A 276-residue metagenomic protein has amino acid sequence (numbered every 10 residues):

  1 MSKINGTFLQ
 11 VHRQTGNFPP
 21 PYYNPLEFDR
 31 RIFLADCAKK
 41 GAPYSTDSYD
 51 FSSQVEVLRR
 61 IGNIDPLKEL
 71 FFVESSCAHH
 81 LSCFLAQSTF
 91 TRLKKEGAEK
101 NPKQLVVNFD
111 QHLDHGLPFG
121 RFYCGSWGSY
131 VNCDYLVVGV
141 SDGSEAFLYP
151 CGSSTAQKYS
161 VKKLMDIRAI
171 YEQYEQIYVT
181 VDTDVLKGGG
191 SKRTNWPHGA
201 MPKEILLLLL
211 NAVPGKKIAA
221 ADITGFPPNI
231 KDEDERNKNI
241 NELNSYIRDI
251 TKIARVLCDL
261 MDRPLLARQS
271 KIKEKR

Functional and structural regions predicted by a protein language model:
S2-R276: Conserved alpha-helical scaffold segments that buttress catalytic/binding sites
